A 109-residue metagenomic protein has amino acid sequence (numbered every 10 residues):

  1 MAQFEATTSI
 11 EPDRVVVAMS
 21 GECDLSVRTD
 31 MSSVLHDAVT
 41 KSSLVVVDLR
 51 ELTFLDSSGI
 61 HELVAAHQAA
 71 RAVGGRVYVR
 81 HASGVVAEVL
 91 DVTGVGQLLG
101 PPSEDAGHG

Functional and structural regions predicted by a protein language model:
M1-F54, A65-G109: STAS-like cytosolic regulatory interaction modules
